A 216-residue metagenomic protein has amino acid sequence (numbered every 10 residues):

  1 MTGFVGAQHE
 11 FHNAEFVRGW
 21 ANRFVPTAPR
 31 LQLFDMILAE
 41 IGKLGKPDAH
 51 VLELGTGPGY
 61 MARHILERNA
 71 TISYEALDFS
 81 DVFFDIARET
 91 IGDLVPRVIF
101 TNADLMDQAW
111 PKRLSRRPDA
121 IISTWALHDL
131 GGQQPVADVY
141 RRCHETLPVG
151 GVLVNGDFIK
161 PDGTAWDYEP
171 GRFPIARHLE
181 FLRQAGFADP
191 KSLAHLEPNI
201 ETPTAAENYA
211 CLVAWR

Functional and structural regions predicted by a protein language model:
M1-G45: Conserved class I S-adenosyl-L-methionine
P58-N69: Conserved SAM-binding loop of SAM-dependent methyltransferases across substrates and taxa, primarily the Class I
S73-D78: Conserved SAM-binding motif I beta-strand of class I
S80-V82: Conserved SAM/SAH-binding beta-strand->alpha-helix loop
A87-R88: Conserved SAM-binding loop
I122: A conserved beta-strand element that flanks and buttresses the S-adenosyl-L-methionine
A137-V149: A short glycine-rich, Lys/Arg-flanked "PGG" loop and its adjoining helix->strand segment in the class I
V154-P203: C-terminal alpha-helical "lid/dimerization" subdomain adjacent to the S-adenosyl-L-methionine
